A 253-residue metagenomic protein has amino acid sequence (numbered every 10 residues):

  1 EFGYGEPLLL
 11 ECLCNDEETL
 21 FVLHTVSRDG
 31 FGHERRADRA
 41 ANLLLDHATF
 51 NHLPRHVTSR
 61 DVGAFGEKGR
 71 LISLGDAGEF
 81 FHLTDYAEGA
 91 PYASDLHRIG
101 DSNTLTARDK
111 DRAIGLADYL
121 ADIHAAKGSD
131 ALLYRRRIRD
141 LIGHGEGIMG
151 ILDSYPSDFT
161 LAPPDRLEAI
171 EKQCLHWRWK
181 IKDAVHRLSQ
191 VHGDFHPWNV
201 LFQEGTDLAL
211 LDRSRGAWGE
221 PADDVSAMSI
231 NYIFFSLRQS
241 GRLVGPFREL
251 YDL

Functional and structural regions predicted by a protein language model:
G3, R39-L43, A77, L116 (+6 more regions): Active-site-proximal structural scaffolding
G3-G145: Conserved ATP-binding subdomain of kinase catalytic cores across diverse folds
G3-V22, I123, L175-D223: Active-site acidic catalytic loop and adjacent metal/ATP-binding pocket of ATP-dependent phosphoryl transfer enzymes
T25-D29, S214, Y232: Short, histidine-centered active-site or binding-site loop motifs used for metal coordination, general acid-base
G30, P91, V200, W218 (+1 more regions): Conserved protein kinase catalytic core
F80, D85-A87, Y134-K180: Active-site catalytic-loop/activation-segment of kinase and kinase-like phosphoryl-transfer enzymes
A90-P91, W177, Y232-S236: A short secondary-structure junction motif
R215, A222-L253: Active-site activation/catalytic loop segments of kinase-like enzymes and analogous catalytic loops in related
